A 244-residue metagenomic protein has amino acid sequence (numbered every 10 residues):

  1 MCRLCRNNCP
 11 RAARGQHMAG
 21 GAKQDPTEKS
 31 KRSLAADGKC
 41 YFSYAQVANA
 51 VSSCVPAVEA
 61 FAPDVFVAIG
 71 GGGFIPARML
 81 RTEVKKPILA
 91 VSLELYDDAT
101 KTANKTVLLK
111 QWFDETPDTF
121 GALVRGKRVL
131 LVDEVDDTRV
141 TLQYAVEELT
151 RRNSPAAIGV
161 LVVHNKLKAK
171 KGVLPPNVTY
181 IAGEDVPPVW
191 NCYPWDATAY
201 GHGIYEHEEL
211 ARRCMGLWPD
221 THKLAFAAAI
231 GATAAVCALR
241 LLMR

Functional and structural regions predicted by a protein language model:
C2-C5, C9: Cysteine-centered motifs
G21-A62: Active-site-facing substrate-recognition patch
A22-G38, V91, E147-M243: PRPP-dependent phosphoribosyltransferase catalytic core
V58-A62, G121-R125, R152-S154: Glycine-rich phosphate-binding loop signature in dinucleotide/nucleotide-binding domains
A62-G70: Short glycine-rich phosphate-binding loop at a beta-alpha junction
V65, L89, L130, G159-L161: A structural signal for isolated positions on well-ordered beta-strands in alpha/beta enzyme cores
E83-V84, P176: Short, structured coil segments at secondary-structure junctions
K85-V129, D137-V146: Short, glycine/charge-rich flexible loops or terminal/linker lids adjacent to PRPP-binding catalytic cores
